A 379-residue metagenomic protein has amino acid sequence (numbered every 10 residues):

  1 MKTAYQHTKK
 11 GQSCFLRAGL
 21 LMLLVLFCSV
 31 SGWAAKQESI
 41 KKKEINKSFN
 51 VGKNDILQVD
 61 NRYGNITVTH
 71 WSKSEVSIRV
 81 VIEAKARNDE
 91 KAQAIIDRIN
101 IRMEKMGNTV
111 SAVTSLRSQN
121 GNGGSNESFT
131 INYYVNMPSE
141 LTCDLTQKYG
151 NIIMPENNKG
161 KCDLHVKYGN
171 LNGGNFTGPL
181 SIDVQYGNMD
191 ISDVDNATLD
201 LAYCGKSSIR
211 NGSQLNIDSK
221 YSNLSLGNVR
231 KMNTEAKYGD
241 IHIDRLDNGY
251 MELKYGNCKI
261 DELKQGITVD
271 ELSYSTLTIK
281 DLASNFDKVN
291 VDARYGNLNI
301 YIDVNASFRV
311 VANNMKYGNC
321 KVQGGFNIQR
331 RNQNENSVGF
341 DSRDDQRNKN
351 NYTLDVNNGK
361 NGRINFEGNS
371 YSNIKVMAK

Functional and structural regions predicted by a protein language model:
M1-K379: Intrinsically disordered, low-complexity terminal regions
